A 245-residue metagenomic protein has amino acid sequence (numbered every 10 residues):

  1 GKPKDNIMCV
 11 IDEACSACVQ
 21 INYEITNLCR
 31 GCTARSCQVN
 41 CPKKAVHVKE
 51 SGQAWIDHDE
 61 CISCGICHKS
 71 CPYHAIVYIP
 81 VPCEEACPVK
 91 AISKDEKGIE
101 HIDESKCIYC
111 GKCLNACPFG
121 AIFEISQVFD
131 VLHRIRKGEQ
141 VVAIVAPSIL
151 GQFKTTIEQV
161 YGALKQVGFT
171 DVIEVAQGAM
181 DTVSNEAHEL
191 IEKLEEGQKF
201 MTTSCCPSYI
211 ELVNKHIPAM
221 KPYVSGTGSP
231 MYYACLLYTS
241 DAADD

Functional and structural regions predicted by a protein language model:
G1-S70, H74-E84: Ferredoxin-type iron-sulfur electron-transfer modules and their immediate structural context
C64-G65, C110, A242: A short glycine-leucine-enriched loop at secondary-structure breakpoints that most characteristically corresponds
H68, L114, D244: Short, flexible micro-motifs
Y73-H74, I79-C235: Iron-sulfur-cluster electron-transfer modules
Y238-D245: Conserved small/polar residues in nucleotide/adenosyl-binding loops
